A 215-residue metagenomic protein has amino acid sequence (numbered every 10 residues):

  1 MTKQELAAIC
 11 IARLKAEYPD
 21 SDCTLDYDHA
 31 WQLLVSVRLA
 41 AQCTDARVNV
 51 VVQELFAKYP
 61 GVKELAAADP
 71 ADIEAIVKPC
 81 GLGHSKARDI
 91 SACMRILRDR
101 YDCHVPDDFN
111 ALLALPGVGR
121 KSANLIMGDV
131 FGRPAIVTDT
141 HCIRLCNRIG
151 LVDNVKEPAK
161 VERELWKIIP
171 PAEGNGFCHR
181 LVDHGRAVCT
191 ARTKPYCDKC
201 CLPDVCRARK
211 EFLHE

Functional and structural regions predicted by a protein language model:
T2-E215: Catalytic cores of DNA base-excision repair glycosylases
